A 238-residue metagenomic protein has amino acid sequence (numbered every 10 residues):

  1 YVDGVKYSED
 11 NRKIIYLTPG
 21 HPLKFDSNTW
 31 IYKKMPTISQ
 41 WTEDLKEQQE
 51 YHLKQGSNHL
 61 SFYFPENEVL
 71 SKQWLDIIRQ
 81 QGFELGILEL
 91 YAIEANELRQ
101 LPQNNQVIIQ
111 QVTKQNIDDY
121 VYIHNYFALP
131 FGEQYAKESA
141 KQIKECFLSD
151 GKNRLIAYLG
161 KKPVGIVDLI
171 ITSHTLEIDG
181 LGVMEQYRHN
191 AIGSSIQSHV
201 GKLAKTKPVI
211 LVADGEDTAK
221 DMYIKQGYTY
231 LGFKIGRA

Functional and structural regions predicted by a protein language model:
Y1-Q55, V69-L70, K137: N-terminal charged segments
K6-D10, Q73, I77-Q80, G151-G165: Conserved beta-hairpin
M35-P36, E89-L90, E94-E138: Short amphipathic alpha-helix that is part of the acyltransferase structural core
W41-Q48, G180-E185, H189-K202, D221: Conserved acetyl-CoA-binding loop-helix of GNAT-fold acetyltransferases
Q55-P65, A204-D214: Conserved GNAT acetyl-CoA-binding A-motif
V69-E84, S194, E216-F233: Conserved active-site alpha-helix within GNAT-family acetyltransferase domains
Y135-G182: A conserved beta-strand-loop-helix scaffold within acyl/acetyltransferase catalytic domains
A238: Conserved small/polar residues in nucleotide/adenosyl-binding loops
